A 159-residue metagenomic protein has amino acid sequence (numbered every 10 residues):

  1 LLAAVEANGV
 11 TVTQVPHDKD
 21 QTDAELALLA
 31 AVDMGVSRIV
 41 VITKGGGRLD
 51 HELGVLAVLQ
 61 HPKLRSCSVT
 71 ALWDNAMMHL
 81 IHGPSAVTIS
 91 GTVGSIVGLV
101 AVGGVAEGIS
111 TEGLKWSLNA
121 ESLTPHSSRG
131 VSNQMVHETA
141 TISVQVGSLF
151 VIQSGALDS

Functional and structural regions predicted by a protein language model:
L1-R65: Acidic/Gly/His-enriched mid-domain segments of enzyme catalytic cores or analogous surface patches that mediate
V15-K19, R38-I39, L64-C67, S95-G98 (+2 more regions): Glycine-rich loops and low-complexity Gly/Arg-rich segments that provide flexible linkers or classic glycine-based
P16, W73-N75, G103: Residues at the C-termini of beta-strands that transition into short coil/loop
I42-K44, L72, V100: Short beta-strand segments
K44, D74, S154-A156: Cofactor-binding loop segments of dinucleotide-utilizing enzymes, especially the Rossmann-like FAD- and NAD(P)+-binding
D50-H51, Q60-S95: Class I SAM-dependent methyltransferase SAM-binding "motif I" and its flanking Rossmann-like core
I81-S159: Long, charged alpha-helical interface segments
